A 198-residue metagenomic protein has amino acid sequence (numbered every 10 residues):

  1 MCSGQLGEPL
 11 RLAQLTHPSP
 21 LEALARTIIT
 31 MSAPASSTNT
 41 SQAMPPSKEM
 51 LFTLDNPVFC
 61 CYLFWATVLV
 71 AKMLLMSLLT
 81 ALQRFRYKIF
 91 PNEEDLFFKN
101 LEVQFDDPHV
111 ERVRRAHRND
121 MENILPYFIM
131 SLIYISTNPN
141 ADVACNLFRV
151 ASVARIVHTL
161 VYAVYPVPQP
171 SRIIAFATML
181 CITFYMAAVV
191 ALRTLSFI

Functional and structural regions predicted by a protein language model:
C2-N56, F97-D106: Transit-peptide-like, low-complexity N-terminal presequences and other terminal intrinsically disordered regions
P57-K99: N-terminal signal-anchor transmembrane alpha helix
P57-L69, V143-L147, R172-L180: Transmembrane alpha-helices of multi-pass eukaryotic membrane proteins
N92-R118, I174-A175: Juxtamembrane helix-capping/reentrant segments at transmembrane boundaries
N119-I133: Core segments of transmembrane alpha-helices that mediate helix-helix packing or line hydrophobic substrate/ligand
I135-S152: Short alpha-helical packing/oligomerization segments
V157-C181: Interfacial loop-to-transmembrane junctions
A188-I198: Juxtamembrane boundary at the C-terminal end of a transmembrane helix
